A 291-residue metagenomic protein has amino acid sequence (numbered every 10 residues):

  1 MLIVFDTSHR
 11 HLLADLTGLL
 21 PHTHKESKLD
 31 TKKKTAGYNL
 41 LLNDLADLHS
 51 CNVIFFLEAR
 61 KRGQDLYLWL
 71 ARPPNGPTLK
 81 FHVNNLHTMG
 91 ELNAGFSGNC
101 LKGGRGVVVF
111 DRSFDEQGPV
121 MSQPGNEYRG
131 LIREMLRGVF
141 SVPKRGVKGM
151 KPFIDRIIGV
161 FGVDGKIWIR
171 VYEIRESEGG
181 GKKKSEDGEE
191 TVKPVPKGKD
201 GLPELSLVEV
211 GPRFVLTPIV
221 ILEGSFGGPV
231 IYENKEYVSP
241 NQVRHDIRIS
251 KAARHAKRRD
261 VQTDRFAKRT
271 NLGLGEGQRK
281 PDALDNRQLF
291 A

Functional and structural regions predicted by a protein language model:
M1-A291: Phospho-regulatory, Ser/Thr- and acidic-rich intrinsically disordered linkers and terminal tails that flank modular
